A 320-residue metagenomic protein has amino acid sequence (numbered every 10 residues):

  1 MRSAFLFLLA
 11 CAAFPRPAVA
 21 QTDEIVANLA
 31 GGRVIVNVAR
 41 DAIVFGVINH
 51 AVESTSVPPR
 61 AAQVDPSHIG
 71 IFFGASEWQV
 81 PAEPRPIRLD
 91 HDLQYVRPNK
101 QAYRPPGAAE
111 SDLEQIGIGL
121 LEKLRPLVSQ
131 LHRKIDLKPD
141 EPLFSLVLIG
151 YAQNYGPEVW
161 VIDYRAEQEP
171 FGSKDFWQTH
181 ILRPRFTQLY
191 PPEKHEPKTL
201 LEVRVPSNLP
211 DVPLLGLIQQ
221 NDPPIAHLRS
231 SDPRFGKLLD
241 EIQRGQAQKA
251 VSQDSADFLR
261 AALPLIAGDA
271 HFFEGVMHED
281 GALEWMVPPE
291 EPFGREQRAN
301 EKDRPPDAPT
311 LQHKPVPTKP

Functional and structural regions predicted by a protein language model:
A4-A13: Bacterial N-terminal signal peptides
A20-P320: N-terminal nucleophile
